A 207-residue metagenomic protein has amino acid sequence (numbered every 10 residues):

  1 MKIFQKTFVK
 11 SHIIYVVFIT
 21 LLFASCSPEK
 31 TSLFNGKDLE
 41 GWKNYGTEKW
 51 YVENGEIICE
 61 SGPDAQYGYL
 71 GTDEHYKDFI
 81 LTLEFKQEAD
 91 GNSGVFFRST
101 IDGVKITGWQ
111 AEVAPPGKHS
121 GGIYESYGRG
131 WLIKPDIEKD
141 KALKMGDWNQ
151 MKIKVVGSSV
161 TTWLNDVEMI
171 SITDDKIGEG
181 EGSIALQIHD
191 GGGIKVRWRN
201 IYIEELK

Functional and structural regions predicted by a protein language model:
K2-Y15: Bacterial N-terminal signal peptides that target proteins for export
H12-A24: Bacterial N-terminal signal peptides
C26-K207: Carbohydrate-interacting regions of secretory-pathway proteins
